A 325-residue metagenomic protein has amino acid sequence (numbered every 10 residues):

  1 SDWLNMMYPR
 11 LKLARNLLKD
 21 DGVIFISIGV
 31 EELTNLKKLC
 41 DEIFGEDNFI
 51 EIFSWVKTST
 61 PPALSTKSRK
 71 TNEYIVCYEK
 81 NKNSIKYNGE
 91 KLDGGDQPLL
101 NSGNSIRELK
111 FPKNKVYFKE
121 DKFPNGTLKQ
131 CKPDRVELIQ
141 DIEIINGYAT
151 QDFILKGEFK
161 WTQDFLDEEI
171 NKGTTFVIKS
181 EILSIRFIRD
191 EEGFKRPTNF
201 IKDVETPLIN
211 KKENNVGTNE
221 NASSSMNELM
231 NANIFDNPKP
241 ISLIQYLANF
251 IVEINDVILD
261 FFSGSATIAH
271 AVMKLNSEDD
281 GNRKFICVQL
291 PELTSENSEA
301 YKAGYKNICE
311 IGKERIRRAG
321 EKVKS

Functional and structural regions predicted by a protein language model:
S1-V257, D279, L290-S295: Class I S-adenosyl-L-methionine
L4, L33, I241-K322: Conserved S-adenosyl-L-methionine
I75, E79-K82, E314-K324: Phosphate/diphosphate-binding loops
V136, I185, A271-M273, S325: Hydrophobic transmembrane signal anchors and adjacent membrane-proximal interface regions, especially in viral
